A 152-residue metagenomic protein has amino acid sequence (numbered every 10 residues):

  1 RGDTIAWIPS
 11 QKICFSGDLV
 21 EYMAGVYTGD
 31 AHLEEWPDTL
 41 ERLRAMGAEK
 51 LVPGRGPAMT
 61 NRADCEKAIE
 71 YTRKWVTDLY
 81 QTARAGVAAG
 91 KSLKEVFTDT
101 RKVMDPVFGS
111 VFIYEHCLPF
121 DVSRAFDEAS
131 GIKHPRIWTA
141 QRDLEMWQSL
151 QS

Functional and structural regions predicted by a protein language model:
R1-D38, A45: Catalytic core of the metallo-beta-lactamase
W7, E35-E95, D99: Divalent-metal (often Zn2+) His-rich catalytic cores of metallo-beta-lactamase-fold enzymes
A24-T28, A85, F126: Short, well-ordered beta-strand elements within core beta-sheets of diverse protein domains
Y27, K67-Y71, I113: Alpha-helix capping and helix-loop boundary segments enriched in small/acidic/polar residues
D30-A31, K67, V103: Alpha-helix termini
H32, E70-Y71, H134, D143: Acidic, low-complexity intrinsically disordered regions
A88-S152: C-terminal regulatory/interaction regions
